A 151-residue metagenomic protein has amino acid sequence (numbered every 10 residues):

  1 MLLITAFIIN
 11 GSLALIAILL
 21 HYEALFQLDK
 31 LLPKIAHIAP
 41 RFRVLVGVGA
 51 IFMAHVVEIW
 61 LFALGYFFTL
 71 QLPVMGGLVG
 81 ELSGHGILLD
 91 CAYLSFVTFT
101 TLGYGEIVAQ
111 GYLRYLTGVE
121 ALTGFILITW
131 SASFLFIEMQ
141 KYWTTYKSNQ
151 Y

Functional and structural regions predicted by a protein language model:
M1-L19: Hydrophobic transmembrane alpha-helical segments in integral membrane proteins
M1-T5, H85, A109-L116: Membrane-interfacial loop-to-transmembrane-helix junctions in polytopic alpha-helical membrane proteins
S12-A17, C91-L94, T101-T145: Pore domain of cation channels
L19, E23-Q27, W60, L64 (+2 more regions): Transmembrane alpha-helix boundary/anchor motif
L20-R41: Membrane-interface helix-loop junction between the first two transmembrane segments
K30-A36, P73, F134-K147: Juxtamembrane transmembrane-helix termini
R43-I59: Interfacial helix-start motif at the membrane-water boundary
V57-A92: Outer-pore turret/helix-boundary of cation channels
